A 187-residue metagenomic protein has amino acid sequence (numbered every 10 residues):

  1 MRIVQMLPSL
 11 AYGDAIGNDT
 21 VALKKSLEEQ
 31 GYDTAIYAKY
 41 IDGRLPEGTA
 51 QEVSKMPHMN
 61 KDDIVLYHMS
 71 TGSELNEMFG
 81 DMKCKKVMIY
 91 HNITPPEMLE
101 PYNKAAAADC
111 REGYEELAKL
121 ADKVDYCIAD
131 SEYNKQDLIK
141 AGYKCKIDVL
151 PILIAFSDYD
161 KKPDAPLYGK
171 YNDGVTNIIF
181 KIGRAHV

Functional and structural regions predicted by a protein language model:
M1-Y12: Nucleotide-activated donor-dependent transferases that construct or modify glycoconjugates
I16-L27: Short amphipathic alpha-helix
D33-G43: A short beta-strand-loop structural module common to alpha/beta enzyme folds
K55-I89: Short N-terminal targeting/anchoring amphipathic segment
H68-M69, N92, S131-Y133: Helix N-cap/beta->alpha junction signal
T94, A106-Y126: Membrane-proximal helix-turn-helix segments that form the acceptor-binding/catalytic region of lipid-linked
D122-G169: Donor nucleotide-sugar binding/catalytic pocket of nucleotide-sugar-dependent glycosyltransferases
I128, L167-H186: Conserved donor-binding/catalytic core segment of Leloir-type glycosyltransferases
